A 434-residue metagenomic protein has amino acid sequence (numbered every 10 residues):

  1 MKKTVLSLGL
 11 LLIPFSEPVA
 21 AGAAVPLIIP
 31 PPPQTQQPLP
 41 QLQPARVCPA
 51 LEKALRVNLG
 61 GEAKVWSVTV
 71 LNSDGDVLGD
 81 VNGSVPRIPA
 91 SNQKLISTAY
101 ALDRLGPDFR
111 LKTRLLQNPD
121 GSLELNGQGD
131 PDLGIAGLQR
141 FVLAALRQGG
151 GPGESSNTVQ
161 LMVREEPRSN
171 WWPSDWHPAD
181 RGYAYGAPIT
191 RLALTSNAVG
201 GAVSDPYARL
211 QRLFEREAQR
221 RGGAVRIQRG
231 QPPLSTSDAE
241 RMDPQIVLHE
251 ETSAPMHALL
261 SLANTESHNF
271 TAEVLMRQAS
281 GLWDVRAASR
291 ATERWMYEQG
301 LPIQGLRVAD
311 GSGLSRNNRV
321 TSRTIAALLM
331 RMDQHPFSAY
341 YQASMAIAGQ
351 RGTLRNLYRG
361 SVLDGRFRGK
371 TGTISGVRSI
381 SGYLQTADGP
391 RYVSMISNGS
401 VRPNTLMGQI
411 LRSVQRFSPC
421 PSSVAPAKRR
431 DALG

Functional and structural regions predicted by a protein language model:
M1-T4: Positively charged n-region of N-terminal signal peptides that target proteins for export
I13-A20: C-terminal segment of classical bacterial N-terminal signal peptides
G22-P86, P107-D108, A144-S155: Beta-lactamase-like hydrolase cores
G75, P89-P107, L192, L213-F214 (+1 more regions): Active-site SXXK
L78-D80, M276-G434: Small-residue-rich helix-loop
D103-D120, R226-P232, S338-Q342: Short, well-structured active-site flanking segments
T113-R220, T252-A291: Active-site-adjacent helix/loop patches that line small-molecule binding or acyl-intermediate pockets
S155, A198-Y340, S344: A small/polar active-site loop signature that marks catalytic segments
